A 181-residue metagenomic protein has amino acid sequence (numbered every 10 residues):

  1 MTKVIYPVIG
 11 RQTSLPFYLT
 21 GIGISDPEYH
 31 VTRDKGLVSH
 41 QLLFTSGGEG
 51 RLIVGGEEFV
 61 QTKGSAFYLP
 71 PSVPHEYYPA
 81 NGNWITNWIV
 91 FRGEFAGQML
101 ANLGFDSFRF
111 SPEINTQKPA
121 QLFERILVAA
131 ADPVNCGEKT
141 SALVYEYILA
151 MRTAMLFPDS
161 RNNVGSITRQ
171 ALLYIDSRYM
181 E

Functional and structural regions predicted by a protein language model:
M1-V60, S65, P79-N81, L103-F110: Generic protein-terminus/edge-of-domain signal
S25-E28, F95-G97, T153: Active-site/binding-pocket entry motifs
G50, H75, L149: Active-site micro-motifs of SAM-dependent methyltransferase domains
E58, P71-F95: Ligand-binding loop in jelly-roll beta-barrel domains
N87, L103-F108, T116-Q117: N-terminal helical cap/lid subdomain that shapes the substrate entry/recognition surface in HAD-like hydrolases
I89, E94, I114-M180: An amphipathic alpha-helical interaction segment
